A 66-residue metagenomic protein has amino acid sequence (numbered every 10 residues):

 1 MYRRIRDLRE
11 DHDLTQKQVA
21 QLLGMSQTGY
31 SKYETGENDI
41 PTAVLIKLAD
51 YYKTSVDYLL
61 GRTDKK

Functional and structural regions predicted by a protein language model:
M1, I5, S55-V56: Hydrophobic side chains within well-formed alpha-helices
R3-L22, K47: Short basic helix-loop element that most often maps to the first helix and adjoining turn of HTH DNA-binding modules
I5, V19-A20, Y30-Y33, L59: Conserved hydrophobic/aromatic packing and binding residues within compact polymer-binding modules
D7, D11, Y51-T54, K65: Conserved amphipathic alpha-helical interaction elements at protein-protein interfaces in regulatory, energy-coupling
D11-H12, K32, A43, L60-K66: Short, charged recognition helix plus adjacent turn of helix-turn-helix-like nucleic-acid-binding domains
G24-D39: Recognition helix of helix-turn-helix/homeodomain-like DNA-binding domains that insert into the DNA major groove
A43-Y58: DNA major-groove recognition helix of helix-turn-helix/homeodomain DNA-binding modules
